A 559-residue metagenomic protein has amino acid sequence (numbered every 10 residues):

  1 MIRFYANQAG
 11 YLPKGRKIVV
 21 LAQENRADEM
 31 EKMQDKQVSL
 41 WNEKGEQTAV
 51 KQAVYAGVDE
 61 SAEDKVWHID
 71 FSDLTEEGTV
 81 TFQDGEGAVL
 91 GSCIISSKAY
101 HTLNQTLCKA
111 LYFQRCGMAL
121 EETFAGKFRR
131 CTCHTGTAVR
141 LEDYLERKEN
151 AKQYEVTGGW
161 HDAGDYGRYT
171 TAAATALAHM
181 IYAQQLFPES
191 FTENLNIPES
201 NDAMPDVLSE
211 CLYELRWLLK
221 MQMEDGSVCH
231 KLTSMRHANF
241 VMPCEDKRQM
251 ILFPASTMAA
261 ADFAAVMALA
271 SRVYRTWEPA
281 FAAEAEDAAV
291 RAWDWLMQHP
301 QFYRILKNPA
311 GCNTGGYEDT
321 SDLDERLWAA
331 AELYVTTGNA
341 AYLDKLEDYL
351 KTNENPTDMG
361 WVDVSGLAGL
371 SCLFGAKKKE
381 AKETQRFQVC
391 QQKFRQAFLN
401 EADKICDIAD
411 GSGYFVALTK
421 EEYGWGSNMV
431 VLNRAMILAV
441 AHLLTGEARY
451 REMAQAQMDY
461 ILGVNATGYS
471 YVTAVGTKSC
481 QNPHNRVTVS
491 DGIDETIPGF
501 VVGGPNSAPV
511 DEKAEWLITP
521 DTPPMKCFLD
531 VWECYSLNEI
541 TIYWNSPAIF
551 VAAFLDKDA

Functional and structural regions predicted by a protein language model:
F4-G91, K98-A99, K109-A174, A178 (+6 more regions): Aromatic (Trp/Tyr) and acidic
L186-P188: Flexible, small-residue-rich helix->loop connector segments that border functional cores
F191-P198, V228, A280-A282, L306: Short, glycine/acidic-rich hinge or "gate" loops at secondary-structure transitions that mediate conformational
E199, A203: Acidic, glycine-anchored loop motifs typical of Ca2+
P205-S227: Carboxylate/His-rich catalytic cores and anion/metal-binding grooves
V290-D294, Q298-F302: Hydrophobic, small-residue-rich alpha-helical packing segments that form membrane-like cores
D358-G360: Zinc-dependent metallopeptidase catalytic helix centered on the HExxH motif and its immediate flanking segment
